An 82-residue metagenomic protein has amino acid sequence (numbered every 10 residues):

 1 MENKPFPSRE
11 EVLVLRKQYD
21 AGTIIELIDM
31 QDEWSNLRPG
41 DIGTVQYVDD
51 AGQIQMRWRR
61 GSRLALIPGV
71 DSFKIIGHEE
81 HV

Functional and structural regions predicted by a protein language model:
E2-R16, D20-V82: Basic/aromatic-rich interaction segments and small domains that mediate binding to polyanionic partners
